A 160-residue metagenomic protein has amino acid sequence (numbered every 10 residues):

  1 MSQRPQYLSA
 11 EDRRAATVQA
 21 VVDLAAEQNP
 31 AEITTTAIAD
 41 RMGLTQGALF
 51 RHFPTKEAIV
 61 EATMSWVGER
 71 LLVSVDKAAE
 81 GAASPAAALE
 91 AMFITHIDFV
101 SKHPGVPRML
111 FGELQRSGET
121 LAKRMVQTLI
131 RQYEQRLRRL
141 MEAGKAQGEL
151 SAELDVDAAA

Functional and structural regions predicted by a protein language model:
M1-D12: N-terminal intrinsically disordered/low-complexity leader segments
R13, K56, T63, V67 (+6 more regions): Hydrophobic/aromatic residues within well-ordered alpha-helical segments
A16, A20, L24-A58, A62: Helix-turn-helix
A62, D76-V106, V156, A160: Hydrophobic alpha-helical connector segments
E69-L72, T120-Q147, D157-A158: Amphipathic alpha-helical packing segments from all-alpha helical-bundle domains
S101-L121: Amphipathic alpha-helical segments used for helix-helix packing
